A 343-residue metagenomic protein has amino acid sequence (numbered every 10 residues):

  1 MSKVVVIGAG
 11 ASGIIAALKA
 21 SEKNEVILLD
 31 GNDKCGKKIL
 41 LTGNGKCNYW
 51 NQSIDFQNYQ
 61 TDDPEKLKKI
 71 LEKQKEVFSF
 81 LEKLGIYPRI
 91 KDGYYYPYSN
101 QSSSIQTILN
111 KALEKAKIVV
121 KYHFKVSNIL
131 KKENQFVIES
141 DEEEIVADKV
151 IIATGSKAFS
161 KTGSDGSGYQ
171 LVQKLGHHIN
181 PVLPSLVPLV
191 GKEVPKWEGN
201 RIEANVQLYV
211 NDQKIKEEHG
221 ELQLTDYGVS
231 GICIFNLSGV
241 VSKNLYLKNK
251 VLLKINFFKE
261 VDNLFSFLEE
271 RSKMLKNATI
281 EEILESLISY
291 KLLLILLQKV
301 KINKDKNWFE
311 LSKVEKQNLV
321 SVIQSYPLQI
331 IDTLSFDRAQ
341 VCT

Functional and structural regions predicted by a protein language model:
S2-L28: N-terminal Rossmann-like FAD-binding beta1-loop-alpha1 element of flavoenzymes
V5-I7, L29, V126, E144-K161 (+2 more regions): Short hydrophobic core segments
S21-N44: Glycine-rich FAD pyrophosphate-binding loop
K34-C35, L40-L41, Y49, S53-D55 (+2 more regions): An anion/pyrophosphate-binding glycine-rich loop and adjacent beta-alpha core in soluble alpha-beta enzymes
N44-D92: Glycine-rich active-site loop/strand segments that organize a redox cofactor
E72-K149: Feature captures the FAD/FMN-dependent oxidoreductase FAD-binding
Y122, L294-T343: A glycine-rich dinucleotide-binding beta-alpha-beta segment and adjacent secondary-structure elements that constitute
K149-V194: Glycine-rich loop(s) and the adjacent beta-strand/alpha-helix scaffold that form part
